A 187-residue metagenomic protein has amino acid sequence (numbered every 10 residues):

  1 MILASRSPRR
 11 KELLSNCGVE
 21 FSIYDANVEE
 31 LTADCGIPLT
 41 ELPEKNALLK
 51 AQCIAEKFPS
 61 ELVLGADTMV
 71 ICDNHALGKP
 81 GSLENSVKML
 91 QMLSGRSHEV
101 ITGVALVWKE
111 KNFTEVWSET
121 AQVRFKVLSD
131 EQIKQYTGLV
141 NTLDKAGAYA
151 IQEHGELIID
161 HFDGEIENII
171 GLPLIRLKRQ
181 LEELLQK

Functional and structural regions predicted by a protein language model:
M1-V19: N-terminal beta1-alpha1 ligand-phosphate binding loop
I2, I37-K187: Anionic-ligand binding patches
R6, A26, K109: Cofactor-binding loop segments of dinucleotide-utilizing enzymes, especially the Rossmann-like FAD- and NAD(P)+-binding
R10, E30-T32, F113: Flexible, glycine-rich phosphate/dinucleotide-binding loops and adjacent beta-alpha linkers at cofactor/substrate
E12-N16, A33, E56-K57: Short loop/helix-cap segments at secondary-structure boundaries that form the rim of catalytic
V19-F21, E61: A structural micro-motif
S22-T32: A short beta-strand-loop structural module common to alpha/beta enzyme folds
